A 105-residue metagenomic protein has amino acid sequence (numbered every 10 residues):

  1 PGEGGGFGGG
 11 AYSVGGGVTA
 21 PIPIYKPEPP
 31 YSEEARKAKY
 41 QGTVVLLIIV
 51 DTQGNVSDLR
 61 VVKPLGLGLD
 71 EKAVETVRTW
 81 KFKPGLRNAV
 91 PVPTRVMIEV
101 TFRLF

Functional and structural regions predicted by a protein language model:
P1-A38, E75-R78, I98: Acidic, low-complexity proline/glycine/alanine-rich linker and hinge segments
G2-G6, G68, A89: Glycine-centered small-residue hotspots that permit tight backbone geometry or close packing
Y31-T43, V50-L86, P93, M97: A short, well-structured alpha-helical segment
I48-V50, F102: Hydrophobic beta-strand positions in extracellular immunoglobulin-like domains
